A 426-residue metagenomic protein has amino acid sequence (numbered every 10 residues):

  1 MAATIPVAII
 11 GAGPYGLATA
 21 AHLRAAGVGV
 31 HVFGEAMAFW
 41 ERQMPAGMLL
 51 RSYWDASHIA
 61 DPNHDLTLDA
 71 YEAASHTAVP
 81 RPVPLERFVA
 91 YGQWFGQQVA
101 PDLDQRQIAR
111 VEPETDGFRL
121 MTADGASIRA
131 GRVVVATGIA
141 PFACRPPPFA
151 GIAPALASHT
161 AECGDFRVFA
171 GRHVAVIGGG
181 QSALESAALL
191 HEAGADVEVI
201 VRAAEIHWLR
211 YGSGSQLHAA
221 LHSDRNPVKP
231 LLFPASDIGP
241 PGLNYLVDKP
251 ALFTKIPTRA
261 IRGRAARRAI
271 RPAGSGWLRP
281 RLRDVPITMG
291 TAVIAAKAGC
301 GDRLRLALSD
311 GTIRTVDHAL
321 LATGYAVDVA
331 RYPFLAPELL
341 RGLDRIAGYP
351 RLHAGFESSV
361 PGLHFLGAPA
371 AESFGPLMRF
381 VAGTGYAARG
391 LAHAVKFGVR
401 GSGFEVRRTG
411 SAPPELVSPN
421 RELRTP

Functional and structural regions predicted by a protein language model:
M1, K396-P426: Intrinsic disorder/low-complexity segments
A2-M37, P80-Q181, E185-G398, P426: Flavin (primarily FAD) cofactor-binding/catalytic cores of flavoenzymes
A21, G27, Y53-W54, N63 (+4 more regions): Generic low-complexity, intrinsically disordered sequence content enriched in small uncharged/hydrophobic residues
R42-S75, P234-K255: Flavin (FAD/FMN) cofactor-binding and adjacent substrate-gating region of FAD-dependent oxidoreductase domains
Q43, S57, Q97, Y211 (+2 more regions): Enriched - but not universal
